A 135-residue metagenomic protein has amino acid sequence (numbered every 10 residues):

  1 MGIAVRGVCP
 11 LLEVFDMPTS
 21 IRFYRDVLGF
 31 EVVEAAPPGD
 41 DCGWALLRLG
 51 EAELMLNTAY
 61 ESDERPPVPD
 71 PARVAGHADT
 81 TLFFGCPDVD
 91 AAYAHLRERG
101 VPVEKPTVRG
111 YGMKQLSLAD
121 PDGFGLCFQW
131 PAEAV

Functional and structural regions predicted by a protein language model:
M1-L11, E31-F84, A91-A119, W130-V135: Vicinal oxygen chelate
S20-R25, L96, G123: Conserved active-site tyrosine of GNAT-family acetyltransferases
L126-F128: Short glycine-/small-residue motifs
